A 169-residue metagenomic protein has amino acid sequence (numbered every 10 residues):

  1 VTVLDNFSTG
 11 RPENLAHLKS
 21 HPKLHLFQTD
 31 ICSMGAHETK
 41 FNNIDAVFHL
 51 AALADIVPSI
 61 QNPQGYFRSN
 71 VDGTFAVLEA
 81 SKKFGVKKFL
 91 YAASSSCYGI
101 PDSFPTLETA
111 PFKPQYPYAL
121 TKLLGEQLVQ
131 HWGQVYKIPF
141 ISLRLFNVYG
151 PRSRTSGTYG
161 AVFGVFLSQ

Functional and structural regions predicted by a protein language model:
V1-V148: N-terminal Rossmann-like NAD(P)+-binding domain of SDR-like oxidoreductases, especially those catalyzing
L123, V148-G164: Glycine/proline-rich active-site loop of Rossmann-fold NAD(P)-dependent oxidoreductases
F166-Q169: Short, intrinsically disordered, charge-balanced linker/junction segments flanking boundaries in proteins
